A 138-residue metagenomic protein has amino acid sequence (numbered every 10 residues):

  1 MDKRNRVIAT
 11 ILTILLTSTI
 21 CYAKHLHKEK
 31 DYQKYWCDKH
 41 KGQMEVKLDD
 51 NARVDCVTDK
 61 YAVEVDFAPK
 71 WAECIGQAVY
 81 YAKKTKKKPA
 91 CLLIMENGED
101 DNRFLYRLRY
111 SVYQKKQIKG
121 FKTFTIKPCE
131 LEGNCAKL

Functional and structural regions predicted by a protein language model:
M1-I8: Bacterial N-terminal signal peptides that target proteins for export
A9-T17: Bacterial N-terminal signal peptides
S18-D59: Acidic-basic catalytic patches of nuclease active cores, encompassing PD-(D/E)XK and other metal-cofactor nuclease
D38, P128-E130, N134-A136: Sequence contexts marking disulfide-bonded cysteines in secreted/extracellular proteins
C56-F67, Y81: Conserved catalytic cores of phosphodiester-cleaving nucleases, focusing on short active-site segments
K60-Y61, N134-L138: Short, surface-exposed amphipathic charged segments that create phosphate/polyanion-binding patches used for binding
D66-A72, A82-L131: Nucleic-acid nuclease catalytic cores
E73-Q77: Short, surface-exposed coil-to-beta transition loops
